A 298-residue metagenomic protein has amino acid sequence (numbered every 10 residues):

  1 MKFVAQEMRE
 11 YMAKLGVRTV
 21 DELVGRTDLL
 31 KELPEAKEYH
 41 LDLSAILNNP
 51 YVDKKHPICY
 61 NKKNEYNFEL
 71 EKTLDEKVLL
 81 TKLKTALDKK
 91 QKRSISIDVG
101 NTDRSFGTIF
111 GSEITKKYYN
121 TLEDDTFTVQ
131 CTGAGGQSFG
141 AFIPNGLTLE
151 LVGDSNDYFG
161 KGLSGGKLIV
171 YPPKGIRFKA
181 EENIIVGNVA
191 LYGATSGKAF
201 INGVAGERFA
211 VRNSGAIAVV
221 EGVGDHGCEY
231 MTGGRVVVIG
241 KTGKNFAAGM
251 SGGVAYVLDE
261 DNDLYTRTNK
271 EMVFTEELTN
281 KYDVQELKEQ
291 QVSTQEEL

Functional and structural regions predicted by a protein language model:
M1-R18, V24-T27, N48-L298: Long, distal/terminal scaffolding or interaction modules with repetitive or compositionally biased sequence
R26-D42: Short glycine/threonine-rich loop-to-helix capping motif typified by GTGT followed within a few residues by an Asp-Pro
